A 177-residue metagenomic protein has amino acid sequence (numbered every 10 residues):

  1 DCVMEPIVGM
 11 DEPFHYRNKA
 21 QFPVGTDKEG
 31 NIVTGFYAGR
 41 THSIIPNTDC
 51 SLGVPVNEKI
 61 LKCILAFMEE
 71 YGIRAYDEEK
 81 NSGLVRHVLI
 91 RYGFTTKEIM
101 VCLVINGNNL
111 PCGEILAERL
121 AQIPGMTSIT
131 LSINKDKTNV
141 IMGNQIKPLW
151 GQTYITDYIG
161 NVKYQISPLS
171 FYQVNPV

Functional and structural regions predicted by a protein language model:
D1-V177: Accessory RNA-recognition modules of RNA-modification enzymes
